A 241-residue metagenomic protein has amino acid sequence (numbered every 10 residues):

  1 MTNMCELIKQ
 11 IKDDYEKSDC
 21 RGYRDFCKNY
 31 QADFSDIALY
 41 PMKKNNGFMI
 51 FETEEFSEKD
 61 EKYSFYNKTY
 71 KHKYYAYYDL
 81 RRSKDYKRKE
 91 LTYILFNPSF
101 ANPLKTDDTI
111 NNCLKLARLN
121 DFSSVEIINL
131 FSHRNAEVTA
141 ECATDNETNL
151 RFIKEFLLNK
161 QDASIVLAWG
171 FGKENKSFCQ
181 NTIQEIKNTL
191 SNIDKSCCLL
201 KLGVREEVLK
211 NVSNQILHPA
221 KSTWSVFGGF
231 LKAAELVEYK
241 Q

Functional and structural regions predicted by a protein language model:
M1-K105: Active-site and ligand/interface coordination hotspots across diverse enzymes and nucleic-acid-associated assemblies
C5, C20, C27, C113 (+3 more regions): Generic recognition of cysteine residues
C5, K9-K12, L114, K154 (+1 more regions): Generic detector of well-ordered alpha-helical segments enriched in charged/polar residues, highlighting helical
D14-R21, Q31, S35, N46 (+8 more regions): Generic ordered-secondary-structure signal
S57-N159, F171, S177: A polyanion-binding, active-site-adjacent surface
N135, T139-Q241: Glycine/proline-rich loop-helix segments at beta-alpha junctions forming the active-site rim of enzyme cores
